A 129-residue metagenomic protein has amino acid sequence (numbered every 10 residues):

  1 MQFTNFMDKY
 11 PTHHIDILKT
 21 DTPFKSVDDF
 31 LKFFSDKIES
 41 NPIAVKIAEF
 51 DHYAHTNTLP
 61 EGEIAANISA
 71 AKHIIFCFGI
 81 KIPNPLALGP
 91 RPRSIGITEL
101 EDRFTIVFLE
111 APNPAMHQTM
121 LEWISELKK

Functional and structural regions predicted by a protein language model:
M1-P42: Terminal, regulation- and interaction-focused segments at domain boundaries
T4-K9, I64-A65, S94-E99: Short, flexible, solvent-exposed loop/turn segments with mixed acidic/basic and small polar residues
T22-D29, N84-P85, M116-Q118: Short, conserved charged micro-motifs
S35-N84: Ser/Thr-rich, low-complexity intrinsically disordered terminal regions
P85-L86, T98: Short active-site-adjacent structural elements
G89-R93: Short, surface-exposed coil-to-beta transition loops
S94-E110: Beta-strand/loop substructures that line and gate deep hydrophobic ligand-binding cavities in soluble
A111-K129: C-terminal partner/receptor-binding element of secreted or periplasmic proteins
